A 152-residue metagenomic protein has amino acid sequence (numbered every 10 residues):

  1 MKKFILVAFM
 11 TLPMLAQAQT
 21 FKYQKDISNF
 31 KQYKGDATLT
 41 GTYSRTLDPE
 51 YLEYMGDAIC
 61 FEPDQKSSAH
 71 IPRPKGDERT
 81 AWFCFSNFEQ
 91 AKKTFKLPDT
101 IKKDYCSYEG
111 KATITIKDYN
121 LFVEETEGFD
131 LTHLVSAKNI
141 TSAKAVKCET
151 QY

Functional and structural regions predicted by a protein language model:
F4-A16: Sec-dependent N-terminal signal peptides
A18-K25: Cleaved targeting-peptide boundary
K25-A69, A112-D118: Structural detector for short beta-strands of small beta-barrel domains
T46-D48, H70-P72, L131-K138: Short, intrinsically disordered, charge-biased short linear motifs at domain edges
Y51-F95, A143: OB-fold (S1/OB) nucleic-acid-binding surfaces
F61, N120-Y152: OB-fold/S1-family single-stranded nucleic acid-binding modules
F88-T115: Short nucleic-acid-contacting surface segments enriched for D/E, G, S/T with interspersed K/R
